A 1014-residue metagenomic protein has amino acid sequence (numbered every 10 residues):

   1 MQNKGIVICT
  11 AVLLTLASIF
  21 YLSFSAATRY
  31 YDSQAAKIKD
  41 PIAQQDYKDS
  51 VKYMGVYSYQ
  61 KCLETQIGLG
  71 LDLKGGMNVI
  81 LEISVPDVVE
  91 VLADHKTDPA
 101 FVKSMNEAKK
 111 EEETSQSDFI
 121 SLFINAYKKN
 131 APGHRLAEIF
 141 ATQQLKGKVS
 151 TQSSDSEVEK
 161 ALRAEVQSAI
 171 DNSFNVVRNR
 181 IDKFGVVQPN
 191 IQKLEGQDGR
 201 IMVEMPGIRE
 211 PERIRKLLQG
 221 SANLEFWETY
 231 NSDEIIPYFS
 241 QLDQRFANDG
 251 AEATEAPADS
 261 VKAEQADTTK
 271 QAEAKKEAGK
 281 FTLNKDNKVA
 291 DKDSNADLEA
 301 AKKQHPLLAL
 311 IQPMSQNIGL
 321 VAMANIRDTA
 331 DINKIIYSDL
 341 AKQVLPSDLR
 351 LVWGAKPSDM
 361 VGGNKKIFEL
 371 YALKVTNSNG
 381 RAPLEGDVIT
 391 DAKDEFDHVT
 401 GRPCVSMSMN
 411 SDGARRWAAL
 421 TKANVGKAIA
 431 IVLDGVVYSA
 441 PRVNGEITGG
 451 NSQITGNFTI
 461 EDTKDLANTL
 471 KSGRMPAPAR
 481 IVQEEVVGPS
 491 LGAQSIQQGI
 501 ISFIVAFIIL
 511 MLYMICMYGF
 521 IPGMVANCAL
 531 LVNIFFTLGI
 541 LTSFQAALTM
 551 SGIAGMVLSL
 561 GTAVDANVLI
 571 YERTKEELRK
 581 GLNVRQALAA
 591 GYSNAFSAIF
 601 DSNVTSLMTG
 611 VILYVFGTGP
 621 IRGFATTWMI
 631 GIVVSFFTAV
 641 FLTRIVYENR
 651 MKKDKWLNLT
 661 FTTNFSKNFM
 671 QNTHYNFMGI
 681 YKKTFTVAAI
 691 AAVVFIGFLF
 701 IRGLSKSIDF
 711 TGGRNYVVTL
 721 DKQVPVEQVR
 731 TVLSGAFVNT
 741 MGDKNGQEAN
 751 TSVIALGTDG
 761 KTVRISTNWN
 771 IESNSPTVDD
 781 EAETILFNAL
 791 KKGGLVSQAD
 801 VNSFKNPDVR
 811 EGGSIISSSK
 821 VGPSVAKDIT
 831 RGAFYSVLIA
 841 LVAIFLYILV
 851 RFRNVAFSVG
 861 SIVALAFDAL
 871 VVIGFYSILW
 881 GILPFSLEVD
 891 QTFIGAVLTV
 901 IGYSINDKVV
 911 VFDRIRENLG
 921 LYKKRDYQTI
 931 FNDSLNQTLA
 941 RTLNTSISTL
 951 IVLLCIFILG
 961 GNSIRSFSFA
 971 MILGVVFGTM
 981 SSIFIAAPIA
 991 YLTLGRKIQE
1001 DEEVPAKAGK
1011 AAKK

Functional and structural regions predicted by a protein language model:
M1-Y21, A26-I67, E90-K128, S156 (+5 more regions): Interfacial helix-loop-helix hairpins and adjacent transmembrane helices of multi-pass alpha-helical membrane proteins
I8, V532, T537-I540, E576-S597 (+3 more regions): Hydrophobic alpha-helical transmembrane segments of membrane transport and translocation systems, primarily multi-pass
L22-T28, D49, T65-M77, L81-D434 (+4 more regions): Non-transmembrane, solvent-exposed regions of membrane trafficking/translocation machinery
V177, S490-L510, T562, K580-T618 (+10 more regions): Pore- and gate-forming transmembrane helices of large, multi-pass membrane proteins
E204, G450-Q453, E461-I509, I785 (+2 more regions): Juxtamembrane "pre-transmembrane" interface segments
F520-I570, S858-E917, F984: Hydrophobic transmembrane alpha-helices and their membrane-interface caps in long multi-pass transport proteins
L558-T605, V646-W656, S877, L883-T945 (+1 more regions): Cytosolic juxtamembrane regions of multi-pass inner-membrane proteins
G697-V753: Juxtamembrane segments of multi-pass membrane proteins
